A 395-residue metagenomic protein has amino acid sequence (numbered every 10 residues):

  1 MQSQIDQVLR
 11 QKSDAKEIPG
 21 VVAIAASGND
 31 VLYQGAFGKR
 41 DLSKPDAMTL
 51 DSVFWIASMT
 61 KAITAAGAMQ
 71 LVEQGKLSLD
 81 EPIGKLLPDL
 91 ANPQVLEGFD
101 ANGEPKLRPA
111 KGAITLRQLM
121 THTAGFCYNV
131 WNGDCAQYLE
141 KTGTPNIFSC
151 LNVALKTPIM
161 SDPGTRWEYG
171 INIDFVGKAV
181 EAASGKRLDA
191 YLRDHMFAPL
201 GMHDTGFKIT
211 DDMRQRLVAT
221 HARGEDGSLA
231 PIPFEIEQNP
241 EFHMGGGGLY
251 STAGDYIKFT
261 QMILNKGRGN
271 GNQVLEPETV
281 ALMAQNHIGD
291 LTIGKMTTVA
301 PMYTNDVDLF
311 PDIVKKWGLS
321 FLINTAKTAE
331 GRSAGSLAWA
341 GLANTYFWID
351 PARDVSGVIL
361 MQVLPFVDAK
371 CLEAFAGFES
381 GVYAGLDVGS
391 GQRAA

Functional and structural regions predicted by a protein language model:
M1, I5, I56, T60 (+6 more regions): Hydrophobic (often cysteine-bearing) scaffold residues that line and stabilize catalytic clefts of nucleotide/cofactor
Q2-I56, K76-S78, N92-A101, F234 (+1 more regions): Short, conserved catalytic-motif segment at the N-terminal edge
S3-L9, A23, N29, W55-I83 (+3 more regions): Active-site SXXK
K85-G331: Short, surface-exposed loop or secondary-structure junction motifs that flank catalytic or metal-binding residues
S336, A343-R353: Short, surface-exposed beta-strand/loop micro-motifs that present aromatic residues
W348, D354-V363: Short, well-ordered beta-strand elements
V363-A394: Generic C-terminus detector
